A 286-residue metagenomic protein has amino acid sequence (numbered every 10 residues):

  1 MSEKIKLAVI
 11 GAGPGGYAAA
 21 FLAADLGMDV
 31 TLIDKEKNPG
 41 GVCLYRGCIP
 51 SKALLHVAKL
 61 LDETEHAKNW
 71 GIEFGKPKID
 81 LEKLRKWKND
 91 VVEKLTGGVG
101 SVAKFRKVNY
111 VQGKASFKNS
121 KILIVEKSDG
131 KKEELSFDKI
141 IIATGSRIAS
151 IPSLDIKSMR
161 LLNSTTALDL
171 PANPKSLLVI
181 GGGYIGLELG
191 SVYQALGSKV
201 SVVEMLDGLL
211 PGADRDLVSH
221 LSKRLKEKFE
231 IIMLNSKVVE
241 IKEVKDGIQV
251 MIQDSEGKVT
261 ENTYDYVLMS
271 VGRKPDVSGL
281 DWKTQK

Functional and structural regions predicted by a protein language model:
S2-G13, N173-G183: Beta1/beta-strand and adjacent pyrophosphate-binding region of the FAD-binding site in flavoprotein oxidoreductases
S2-I5, F21-N173, L206-L210, D216-S219 (+4 more regions): Glycine-rich flavin
K6-L32, G186-Q194: N-terminal Rossmann-like FAD-binding beta1-loop-alpha1 element of flavoenzymes
A8-I10, T31, I142, L178 (+1 more regions): Conserved hydrophobic packing residues within short motifs/helices of P-loop NTPase cores of ABC-family ATPases
G40-G41, S150-P152, E188, Y193 (+1 more regions): Glycine/Thr-rich phosphate-binding loops of Rossmann-like dinucleotide-binding domains
K114-S116, G183, K237: Conserved acidic residues
R160, A172-A213: Rossmann-like NAD(P)H-binding beta-loop-alpha module
T260-K286: C-terminal catalytic lobe of FAD-dependent flavoproteins
